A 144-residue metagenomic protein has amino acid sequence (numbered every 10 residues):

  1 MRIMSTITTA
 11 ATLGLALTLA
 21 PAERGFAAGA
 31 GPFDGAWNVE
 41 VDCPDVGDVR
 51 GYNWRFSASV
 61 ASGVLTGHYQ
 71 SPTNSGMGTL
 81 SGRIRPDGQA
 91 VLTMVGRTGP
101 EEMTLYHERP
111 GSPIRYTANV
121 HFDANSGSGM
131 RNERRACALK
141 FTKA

Functional and structural regions predicted by a protein language model:
M1-A11: Bacterial N-terminal signal peptides that target proteins for export
R2, L15, T142-K143: Intrinsic disorder/low-complexity segments
T9-A20: Bacterial N-terminal signal peptides
P21-A27: Sec/Tat signal peptide C-region and signal peptidase I cleavage site
G29-A144: Central antiparallel beta-sheet cores of small beta-barrel/beta-sandwich binding domains
